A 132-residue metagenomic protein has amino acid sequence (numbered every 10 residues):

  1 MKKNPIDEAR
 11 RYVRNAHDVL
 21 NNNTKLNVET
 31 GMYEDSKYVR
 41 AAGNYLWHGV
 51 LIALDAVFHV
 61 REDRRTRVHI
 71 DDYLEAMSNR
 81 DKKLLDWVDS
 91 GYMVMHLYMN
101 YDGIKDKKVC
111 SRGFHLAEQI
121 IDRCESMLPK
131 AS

Functional and structural regions predicted by a protein language model:
M1-S132: Terminal alpha-helical segments
